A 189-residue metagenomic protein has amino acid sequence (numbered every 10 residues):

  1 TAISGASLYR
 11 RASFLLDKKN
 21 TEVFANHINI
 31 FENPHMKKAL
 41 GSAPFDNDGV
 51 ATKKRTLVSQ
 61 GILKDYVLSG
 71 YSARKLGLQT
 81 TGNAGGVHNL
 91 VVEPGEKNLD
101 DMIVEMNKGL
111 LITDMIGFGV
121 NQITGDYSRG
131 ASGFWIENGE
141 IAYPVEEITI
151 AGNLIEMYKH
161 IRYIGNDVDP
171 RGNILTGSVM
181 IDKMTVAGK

Functional and structural regions predicted by a protein language model:
T1-L15: Active-site pocket-lining segments that scaffold enzyme catalytic pockets across diverse folds
L16-K189: Dual-mode signal for accessory low-complexity, basic/Gly-rich regions
